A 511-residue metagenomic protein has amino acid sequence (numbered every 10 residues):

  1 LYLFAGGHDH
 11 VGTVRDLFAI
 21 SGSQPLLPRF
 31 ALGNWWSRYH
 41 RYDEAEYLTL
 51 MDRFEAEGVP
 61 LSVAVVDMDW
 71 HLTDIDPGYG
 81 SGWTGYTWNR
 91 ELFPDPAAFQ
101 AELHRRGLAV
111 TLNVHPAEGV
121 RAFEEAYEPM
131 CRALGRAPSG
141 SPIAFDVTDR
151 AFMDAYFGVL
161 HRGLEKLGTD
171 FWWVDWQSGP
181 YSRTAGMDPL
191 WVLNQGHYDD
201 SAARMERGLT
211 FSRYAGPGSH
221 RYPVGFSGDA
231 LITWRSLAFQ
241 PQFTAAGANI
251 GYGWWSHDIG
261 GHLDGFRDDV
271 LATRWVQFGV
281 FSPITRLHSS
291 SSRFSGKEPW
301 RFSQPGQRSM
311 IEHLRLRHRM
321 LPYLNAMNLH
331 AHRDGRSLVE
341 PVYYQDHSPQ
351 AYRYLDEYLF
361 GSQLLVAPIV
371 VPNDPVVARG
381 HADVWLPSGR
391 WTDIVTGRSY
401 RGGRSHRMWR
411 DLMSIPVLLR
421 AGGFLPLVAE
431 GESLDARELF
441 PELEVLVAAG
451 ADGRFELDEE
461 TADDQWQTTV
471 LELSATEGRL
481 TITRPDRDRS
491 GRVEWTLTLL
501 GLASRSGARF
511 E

Functional and structural regions predicted by a protein language model:
L1-S414, R420: Catalytic-domain carbohydrate-binding cleft regions of carbohydrate-active enzymes
S414-F510: Accessory, solvent-exposed terminal regions and/or long lumenal/extracellular loops of proteins
